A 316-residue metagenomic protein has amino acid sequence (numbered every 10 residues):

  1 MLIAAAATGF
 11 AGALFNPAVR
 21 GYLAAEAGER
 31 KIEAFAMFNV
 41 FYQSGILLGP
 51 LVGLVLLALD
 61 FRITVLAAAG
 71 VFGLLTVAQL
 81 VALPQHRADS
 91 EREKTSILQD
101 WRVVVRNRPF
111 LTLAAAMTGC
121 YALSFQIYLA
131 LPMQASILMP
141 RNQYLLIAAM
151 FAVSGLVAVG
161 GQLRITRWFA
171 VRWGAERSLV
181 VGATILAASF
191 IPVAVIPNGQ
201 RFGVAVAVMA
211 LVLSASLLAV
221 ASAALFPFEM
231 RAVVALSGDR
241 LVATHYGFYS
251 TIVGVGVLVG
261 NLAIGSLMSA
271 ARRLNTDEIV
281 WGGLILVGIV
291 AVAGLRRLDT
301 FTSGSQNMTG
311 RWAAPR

Functional and structural regions predicted by a protein language model:
A4-Q43: Cytoplasmic helix-loop-helix junction between adjacent transmembrane helices in 12-TM secondary transporters
L57-G70, S266-G288: A membrane-interface helix-boundary motif in multi-pass transporters
G70-D89, G294-L298: C-terminal membrane-cytosol helix-exit motif in multi-pass small-molecule transporters
L83-A116, W312-R316: Juxtamembrane intracellular "pre-TM" segments in multi-pass secondary transporters
L129-I147: Short amphipathic helix-loop junctions that connect adjacent transmembrane helices in Major Facilitator Superfamily/SLC
G160-A175, M268: Helix-to-loop junctions at the C-terminal end of transmembrane segments in multipass secondary transporters
R177-F226: C-terminal transmembrane helical hairpin of 12-TM major facilitator-type secondary transporters
R240-A271: A late C-terminal transmembrane helix in Major Facilitator Superfamily
